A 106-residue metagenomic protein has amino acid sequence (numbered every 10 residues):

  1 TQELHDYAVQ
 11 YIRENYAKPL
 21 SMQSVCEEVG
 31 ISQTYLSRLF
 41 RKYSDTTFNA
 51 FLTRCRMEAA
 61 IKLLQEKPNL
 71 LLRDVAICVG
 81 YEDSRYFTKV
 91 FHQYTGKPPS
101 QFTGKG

Functional and structural regions predicted by a protein language model:
T1-I31: Membrane-proximal linker segments that couple transmembrane helices to downstream signaling/catalytic modules
Q2, P19, F51-R54, F102: Non-catalytic, surface-exposed connector residues within folded enzymatic/regulatory domains
V9-Q10, E14, K42-E82, G104-G106: Terminal helix-turn-helix DNA-binding modules in bacterial transcription factors
N15-L20, T47-F48, P98-P99: Short helix/strand-capping hinge loops at secondary-structure junctions that flank key functional elements
Q23, T34, L70-D74, S84-R85 (+1 more regions): Residues within helix-turn-helix
Y35-L36, F40, Y86-F87, F91: Short hydrophobic/aromatic patch on the recognition helix
K89-G106: …primarily DNA-binding HTH/wHTH and HhH modules…
